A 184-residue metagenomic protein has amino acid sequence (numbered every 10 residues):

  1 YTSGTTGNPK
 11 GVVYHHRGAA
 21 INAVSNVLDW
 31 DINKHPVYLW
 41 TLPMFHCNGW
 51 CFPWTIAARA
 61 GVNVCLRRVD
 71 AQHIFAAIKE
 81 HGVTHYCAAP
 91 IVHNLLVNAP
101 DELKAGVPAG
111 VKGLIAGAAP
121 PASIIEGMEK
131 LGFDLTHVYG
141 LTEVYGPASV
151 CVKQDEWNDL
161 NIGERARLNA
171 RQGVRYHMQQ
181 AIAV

Functional and structural regions predicted by a protein language model:
Y1, N8, D31-V37, M178: Conserved pre-ATP/AMP-binding loop-to-beta segment of ANL
Y1-I21: Conserved AMP-binding A3 loop
K10-V13, W40, V62-R68, T136: Short beta-strand->loop structural element characteristic of the AMP-binding/adenylate-forming
A20-V37, F45-T84, A99-P100: Conserved AMP-binding/adenylation subdomain of ANL enzymes
L42-H46, G140: AMP-binding (ANL) adenylation modules
A58, V83-A88, V97-A170, V174-A183: Gly/Ser/Thr-rich phosphate-binding loop
D70, I91-H93, P120: Alpha-helix capping/helix-boundary segments
